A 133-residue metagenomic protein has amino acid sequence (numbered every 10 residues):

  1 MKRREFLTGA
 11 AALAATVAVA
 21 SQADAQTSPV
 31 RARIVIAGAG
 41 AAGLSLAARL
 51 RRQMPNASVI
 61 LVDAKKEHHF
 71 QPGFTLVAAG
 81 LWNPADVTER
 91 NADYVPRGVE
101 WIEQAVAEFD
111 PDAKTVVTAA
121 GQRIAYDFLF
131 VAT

Functional and structural regions predicted by a protein language model:
M1-L13: N-terminal secretory signal peptides and thylakoid transit peptides that target proteins across membranes
R4, A32-R33, A119-G121: Secondary-structure boundary/capping motif
A10-S21, A41-A42, A107-P111: Short coil-to-helix leader/linker segments, especially the first N-terminal amphipathic alpha-helix with its helix
A15-A18, V62, G73, A132: Alpha-helical transmembrane segments and their juxtamembrane interfaces
A20-P55: C-terminal segment of N-terminal export signals and the immediately downstream linker at the start of the mature
R33-G38, T75, V116, L129: Short, flexible coil/turn micro-motifs enriched in small/turn-prone residues
R52-Y126: N-terminal Rossmann-like dinucleotide/flavin-binding domain of flavoprotein oxidoreductases that bind FAD/FMN
A125-T133: Short hydrophobic core segments
